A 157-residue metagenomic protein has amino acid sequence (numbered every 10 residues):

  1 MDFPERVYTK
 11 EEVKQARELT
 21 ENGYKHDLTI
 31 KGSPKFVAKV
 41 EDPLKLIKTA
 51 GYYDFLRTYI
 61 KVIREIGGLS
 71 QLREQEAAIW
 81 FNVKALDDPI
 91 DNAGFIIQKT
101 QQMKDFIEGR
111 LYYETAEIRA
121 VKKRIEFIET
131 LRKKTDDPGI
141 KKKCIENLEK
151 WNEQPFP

Functional and structural regions predicted by a protein language model:
M1, F156-P157: Short, solvent-exposed mixed-charge patches
D2, E12-A77, K84: Auxiliary, metal-adjacent structural segments of Zn-dependent hydrolase domains
K39-P43, N92, I96, A116 (+1 more regions): Stable alpha-helical elements in mature extracytoplasmic
K48-Y52, Q101, D105, I125-K133: Sec-exported extracytoplasmic/periplasmic mature domains
W80-F95: Short pre-active-site segment immediately N-terminal to the catalytic Zn-binding motif
A93-I107: Active-site recognition of the HExxH zinc-binding catalytic motif
E108-N147: Post-HExxH zinc-binding segment in Zn-dependent metallohydrolases
E146-F156: Short, low-complexity, Pro/Ser/Thr/Gly-rich segments in the mature regions of secreted, periplasmic
